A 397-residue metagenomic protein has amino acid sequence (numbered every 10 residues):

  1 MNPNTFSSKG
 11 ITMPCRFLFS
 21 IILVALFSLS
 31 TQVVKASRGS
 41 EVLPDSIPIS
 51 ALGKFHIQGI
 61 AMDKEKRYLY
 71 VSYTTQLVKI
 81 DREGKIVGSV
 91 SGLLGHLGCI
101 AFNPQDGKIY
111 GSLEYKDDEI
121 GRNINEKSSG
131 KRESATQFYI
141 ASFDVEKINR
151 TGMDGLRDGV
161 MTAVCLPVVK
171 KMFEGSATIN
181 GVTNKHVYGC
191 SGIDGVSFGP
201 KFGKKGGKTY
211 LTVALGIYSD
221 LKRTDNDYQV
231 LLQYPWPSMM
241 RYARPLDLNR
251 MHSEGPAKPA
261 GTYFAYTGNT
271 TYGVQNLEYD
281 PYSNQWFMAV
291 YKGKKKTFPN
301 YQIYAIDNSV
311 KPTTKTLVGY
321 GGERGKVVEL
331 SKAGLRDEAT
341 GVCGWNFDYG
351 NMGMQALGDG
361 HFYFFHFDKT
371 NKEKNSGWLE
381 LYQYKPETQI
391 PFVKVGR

Functional and structural regions predicted by a protein language model:
D45-I49, K147-I193, W236-T271, K315-F347: Surface-exposed loop and turn segments in beta-propeller and other repeat-based domains that flank or scaffold
D45-T75: Beta-strand-rich domains and repeat architectures in extracellular enzymes and scaffolds, especially beta-propellers
H56-K64, C99-G107, E114-K116, K185-Y210 (+3 more regions): Structural signature of eukaryotic scaffold interfaces centered on beta-propeller domains
D63-L93, T313: Beta-propeller domains
T75, E114-D117, F202, L215-S219 (+2 more regions): Residue-level signature of beta-propeller blades and closely related beta-rich strand-turn architectures in secreted
E83-G130: Blade-loop segments of beta-propeller domains
I124-R150, T224-A243, P299-G319, N375-G396: Beta-propeller blade signature
T267-G334, G344: Loop/turn-rich, solvent-exposed surfaces of beta-rich toroidal or solenoidal domains
